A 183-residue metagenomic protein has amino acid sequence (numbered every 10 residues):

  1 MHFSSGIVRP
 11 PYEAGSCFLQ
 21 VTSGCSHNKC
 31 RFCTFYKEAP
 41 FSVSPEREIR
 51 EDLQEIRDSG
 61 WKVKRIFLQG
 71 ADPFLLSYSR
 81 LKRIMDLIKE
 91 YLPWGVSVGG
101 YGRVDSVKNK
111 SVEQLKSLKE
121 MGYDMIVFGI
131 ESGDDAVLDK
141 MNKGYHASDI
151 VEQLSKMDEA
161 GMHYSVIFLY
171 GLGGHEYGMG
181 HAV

Functional and structural regions predicted by a protein language model:
S4-R47: Canonical Radical SAM [4Fe-4S] cluster-binding loop centered on the CxxxCxxC motif and its immediate flanking residues
L19-V21, G100-G102, V166: Conserved hydrophobic beta-strand within the GNAT/NAT acetyltransferase core sheet that lines the active-site cleft
K37-P40, P73, G133-D135, Y170-G174: A short, flexible beta-alpha/helix-coil linker loop
P40-E46, Y101-K108, G173-H181: Active-site mouth loops of central-metabolism enzymes
S44-G60: Short microdomains enriched in Cys/His and/or Lys/Arg
R47-E48, R80, D149, H181: An acidic, carboxylate-rich microenvironment
R57-E152, E159: Conserved SAM/AdoMet-binding glycine-rich loop
M125, S148-V183: Conserved C-terminal portion of the radical SAM core fold that forms the substrate/S-adenosylmethionine-binding
